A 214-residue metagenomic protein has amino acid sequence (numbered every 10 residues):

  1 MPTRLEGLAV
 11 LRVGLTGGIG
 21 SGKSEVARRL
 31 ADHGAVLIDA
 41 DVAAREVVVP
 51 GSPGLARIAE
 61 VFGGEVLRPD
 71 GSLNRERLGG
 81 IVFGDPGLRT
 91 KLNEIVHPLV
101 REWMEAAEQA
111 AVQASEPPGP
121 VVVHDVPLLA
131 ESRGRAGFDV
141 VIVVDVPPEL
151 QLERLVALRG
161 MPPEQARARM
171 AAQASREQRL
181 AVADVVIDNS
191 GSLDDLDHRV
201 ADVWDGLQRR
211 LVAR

Functional and structural regions predicted by a protein language model:
M1-L73, D205-R214: Glycine-rich phosphate-binding loop of ATP-dependent small-molecule kinases
G22, D41, L92, V123 (+3 more regions): Residue-level signal for inorganic ion chemistry
H33, L55-A59, R101, P148-V156 (+2 more regions): An amphipathic alpha-helix signature
V36, V42, V140, D184-V185: Well-ordered beta-strand positions
V42-R45, P147-E149, A168-A171, L193: Short, acidic/turn-prone active-site loops that include or flank metal/cofactor- and phosphate-binding residues
R45-V121: ATP-dependent small-molecule kinase phosphotransfer cores that center on conserved nucleotide phosphate-binding segments
R101, E105-A157: ATP-dependent NMP and nucleoside kinases share a basic, alpha-helical "lid"
W103-M104, R135-G137, A157, M161-Q208 (+1 more regions): Small-molecule kinase domains that catalyze NTP-dependent phosphoryl transfer to phosphate-bearing small molecules
